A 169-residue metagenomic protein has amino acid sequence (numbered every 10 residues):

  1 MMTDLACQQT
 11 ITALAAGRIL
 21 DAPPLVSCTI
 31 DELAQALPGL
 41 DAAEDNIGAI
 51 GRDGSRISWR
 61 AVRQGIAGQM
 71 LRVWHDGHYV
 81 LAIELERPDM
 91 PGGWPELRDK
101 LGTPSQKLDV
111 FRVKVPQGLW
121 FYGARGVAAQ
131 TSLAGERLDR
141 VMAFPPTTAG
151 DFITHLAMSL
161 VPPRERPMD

Functional and structural regions predicted by a protein language model:
M1-V110, G135-D169: Short helix/turn-capping signatures at newly exposed starts of structured segments
L97, L108-A134: Short aromatic loop motif centered on NTY/YTY
